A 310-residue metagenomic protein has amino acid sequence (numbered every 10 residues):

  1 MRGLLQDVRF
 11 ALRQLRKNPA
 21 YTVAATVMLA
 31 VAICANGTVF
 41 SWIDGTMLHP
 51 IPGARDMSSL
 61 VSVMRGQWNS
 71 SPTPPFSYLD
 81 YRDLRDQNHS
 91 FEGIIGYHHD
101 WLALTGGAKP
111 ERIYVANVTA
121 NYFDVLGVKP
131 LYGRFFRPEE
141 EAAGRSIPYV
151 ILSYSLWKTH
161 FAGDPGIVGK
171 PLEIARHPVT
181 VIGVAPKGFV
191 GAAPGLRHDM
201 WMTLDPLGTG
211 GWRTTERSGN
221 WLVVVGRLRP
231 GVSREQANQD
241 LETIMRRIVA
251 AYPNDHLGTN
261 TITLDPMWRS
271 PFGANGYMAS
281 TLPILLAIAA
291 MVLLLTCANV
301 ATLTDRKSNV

Functional and structural regions predicted by a protein language model:
M1-A24, G53-D56, W68, K109-P110 (+3 more regions): Membrane-helix entry/capping segments
L15-N18, G37, M47, V63 (+8 more regions): Generic structural signal for small/hydrophobic residues in well-ordered secondary structure, especially within
M28-I33, T243: Residue-level recognition of pore/gate-forming positions within transmembrane alpha-helices of multi-pass
V31-A35, V39, R229, A289-L295: Hydrophobic alpha-helical membrane-associated segments
V31-S59, D305: Alpha-helical transmembrane segments
V61-R65, L79-R137: Short amphipathic beta-strand/extended segments in non-transmembrane regions
W101, V115-E139, I147-P283: Mid-to-C-terminal secondary-structure elements that act as membrane-proximal/extracytoplasmic interface segments
A287-V310: A hydrophobic alpha-helix feature that marks transmembrane segments and, especially, their cytosolic C-terminal ends
